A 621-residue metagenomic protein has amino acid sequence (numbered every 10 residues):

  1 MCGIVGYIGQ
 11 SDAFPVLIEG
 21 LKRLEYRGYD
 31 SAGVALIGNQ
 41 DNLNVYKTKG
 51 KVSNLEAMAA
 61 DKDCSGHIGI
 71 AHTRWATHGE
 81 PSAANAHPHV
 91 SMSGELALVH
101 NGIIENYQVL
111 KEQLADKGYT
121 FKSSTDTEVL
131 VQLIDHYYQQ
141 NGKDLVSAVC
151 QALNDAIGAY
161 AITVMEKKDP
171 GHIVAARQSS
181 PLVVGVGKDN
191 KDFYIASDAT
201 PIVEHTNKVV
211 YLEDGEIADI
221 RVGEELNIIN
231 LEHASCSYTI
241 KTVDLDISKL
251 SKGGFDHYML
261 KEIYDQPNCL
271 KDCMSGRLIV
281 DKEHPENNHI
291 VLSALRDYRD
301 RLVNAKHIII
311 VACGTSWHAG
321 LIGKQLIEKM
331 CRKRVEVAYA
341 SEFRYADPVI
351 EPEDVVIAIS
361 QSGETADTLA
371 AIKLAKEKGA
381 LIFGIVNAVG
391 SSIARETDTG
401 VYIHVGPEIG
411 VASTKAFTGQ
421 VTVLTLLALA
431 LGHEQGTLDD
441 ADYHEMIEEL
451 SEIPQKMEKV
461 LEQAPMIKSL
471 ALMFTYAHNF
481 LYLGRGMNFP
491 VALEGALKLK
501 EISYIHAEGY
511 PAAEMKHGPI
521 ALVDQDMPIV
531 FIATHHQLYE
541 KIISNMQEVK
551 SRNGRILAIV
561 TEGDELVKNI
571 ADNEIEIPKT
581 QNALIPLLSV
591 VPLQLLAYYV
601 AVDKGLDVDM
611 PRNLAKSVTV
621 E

Functional and structural regions predicted by a protein language model:
M1-K252, D256, K261, N268-H307 (+5 more regions): Conserved short alpha-helical segments that host acidic/polar catalytic motifs at enzyme active sites
I4, L98, V164, A175 (+7 more regions): Structural beta-sheet core signal
G50, H67, A71-A84, D281-R299 (+3 more regions): Glycine-rich oxoanion-binding loops at beta->alpha junctions
N154, Q266-L270, M274-I309, T399-P528 (+1 more regions): Active-site phosphate/pyrophosphate-binding segments
L182-K188, D192-V209, T315, S341-A375 (+3 more regions): Glycine-rich, anion-gripping cofactor-binding loops and their flanking helix/strand elements in enzyme active sites
M259, R555, K568-I570, T580-E621: Generic C-terminus detector
V303-E445, E449-E452, T534-N573, L596: Glycine-rich phosphate-binding loops that contact phosphosugars or nucleotide phosphates
